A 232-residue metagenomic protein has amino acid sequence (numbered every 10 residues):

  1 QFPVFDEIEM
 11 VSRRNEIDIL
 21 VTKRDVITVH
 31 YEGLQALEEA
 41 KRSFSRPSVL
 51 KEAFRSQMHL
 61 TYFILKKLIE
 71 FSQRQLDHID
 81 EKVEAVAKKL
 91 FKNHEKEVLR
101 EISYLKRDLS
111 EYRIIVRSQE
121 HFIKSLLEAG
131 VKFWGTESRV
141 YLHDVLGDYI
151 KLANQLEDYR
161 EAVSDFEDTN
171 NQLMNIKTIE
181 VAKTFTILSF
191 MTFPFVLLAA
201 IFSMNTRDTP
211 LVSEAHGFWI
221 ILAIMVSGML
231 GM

Functional and structural regions predicted by a protein language model:
Q1-G135, Y141-D144, D148-D158, L211-S213 (+1 more regions): Peripheral, non-transmembrane regulatory/ligand-interaction domains of membrane transport proteins
L126-R139, V163-N175: Long amphipathic alpha-helical coiled-coil segments
G147-M232: Hydrophobic alpha-helical transmembrane segments and their immediately adjacent juxtamembrane loops
